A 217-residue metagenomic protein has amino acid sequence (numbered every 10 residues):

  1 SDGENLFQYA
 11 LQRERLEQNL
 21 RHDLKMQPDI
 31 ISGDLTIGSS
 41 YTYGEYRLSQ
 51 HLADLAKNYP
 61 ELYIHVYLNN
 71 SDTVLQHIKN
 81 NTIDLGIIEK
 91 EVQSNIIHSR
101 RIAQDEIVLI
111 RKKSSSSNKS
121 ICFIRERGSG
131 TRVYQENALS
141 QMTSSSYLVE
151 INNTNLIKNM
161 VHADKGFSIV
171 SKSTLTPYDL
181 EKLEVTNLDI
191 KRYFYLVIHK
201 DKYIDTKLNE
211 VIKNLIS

Functional and structural regions predicted by a protein language model:
S1-L16: Basic, amphipathic "hinge/linker" alpha-helix immediately C-terminal to the N-terminal HTH DNA-binding motif
R21, K25-L35, N118-K119: Immediate post-signal peptide segment of exported/extracytoplasmic ligand-binding proteins
S32-S94, E150-I151: Central regulatory/effector-binding core of bacterial HTH transcription factors
D34-G38, G86, F123, S168 (+1 more regions): Short, well-ordered beta-strand segments
R47, E184-S217: A late-sequence structural motif
N58, L68-I121, S173-D179, D189: Acidic, Gly/Pro-rich loop/turn segments at junctions of secondary structure
N70-V74, K79-T82, Y134-N137, M142-L183: Hydrophobic hinge/microswitch elements
S120-S144, D205: Secondary-structure junction motif
